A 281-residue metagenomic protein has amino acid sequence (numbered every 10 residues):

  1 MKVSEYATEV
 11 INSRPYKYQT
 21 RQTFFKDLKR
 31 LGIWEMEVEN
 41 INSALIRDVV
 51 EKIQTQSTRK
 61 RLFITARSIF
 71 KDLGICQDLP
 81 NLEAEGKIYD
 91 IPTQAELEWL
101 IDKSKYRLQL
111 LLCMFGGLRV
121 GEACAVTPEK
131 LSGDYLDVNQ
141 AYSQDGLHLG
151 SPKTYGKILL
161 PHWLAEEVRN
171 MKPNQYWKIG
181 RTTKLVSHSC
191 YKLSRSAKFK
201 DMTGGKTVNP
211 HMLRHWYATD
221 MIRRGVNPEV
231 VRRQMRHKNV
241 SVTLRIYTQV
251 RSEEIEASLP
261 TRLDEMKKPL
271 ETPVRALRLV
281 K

Functional and structural regions predicted by a protein language model:
M1-D27, E51-T58: Short, aromatic/basic-rich helix-turn unit that serves as a nucleic-acid recognition element
D27-N81, G117-G121: N-terminal DNA-binding recognition helix of tyrosine site-specific recombinases/integrases
S43, D102, A125, G133 (+3 more regions): Phosphate-coordinating loops and pocket residues in cytosolic domains that bind phosphorylated ligands
Q56, D78-V120, C124: Basic, Lys/Arg- and aromatic-enriched nucleic-acid-binding interface segment
I91-Q94, A125-V168: Conserved tyrosine-mediated DNA breakage-rejoining catalytic core shared by Y-recombinases
R107-L111, F115, G121-E122, M212-K238 (+2 more regions): C-terminal catalytic core of tyrosine-transesterase DNA break-rejoin enzymes
S151-K157, H162-L164, N170, P260-K281: C-terminal secondary-structure termini that scaffold catalytic or DNA-interacting sites
L160-G205, Y217: Active-site/catalytic core of tyrosine-dependent DNA strand-transfer enzymes
